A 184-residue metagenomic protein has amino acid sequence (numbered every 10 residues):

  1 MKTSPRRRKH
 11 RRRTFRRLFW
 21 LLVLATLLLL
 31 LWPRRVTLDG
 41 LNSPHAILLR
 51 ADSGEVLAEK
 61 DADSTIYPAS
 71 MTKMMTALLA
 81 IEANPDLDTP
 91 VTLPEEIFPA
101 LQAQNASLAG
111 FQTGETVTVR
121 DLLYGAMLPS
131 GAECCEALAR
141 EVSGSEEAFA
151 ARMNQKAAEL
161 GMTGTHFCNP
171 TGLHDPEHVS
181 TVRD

Functional and structural regions predicted by a protein language model:
M1-F15: N-terminal Lys/Arg-rich, disordered targeting/topogenic segments
R11-L18, E115, V119: Structural motif marking the loop-to-transmembrane transition
L18-W32: Hydrophobic membrane-insertion alpha-helices, especially the h-region of bacterial N-terminal signal peptides
L30-R183: Active-site-adjacent loops and short helices of periplasmic peptidoglycan-processing enzymes
